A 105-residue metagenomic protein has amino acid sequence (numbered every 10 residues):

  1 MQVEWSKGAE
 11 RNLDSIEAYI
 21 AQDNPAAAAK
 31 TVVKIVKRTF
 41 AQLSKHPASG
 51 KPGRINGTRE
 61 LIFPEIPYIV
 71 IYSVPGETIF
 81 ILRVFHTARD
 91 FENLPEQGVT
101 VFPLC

Functional and structural regions predicted by a protein language model:
M1-V33: Arg/Lys-rich, positively charged N-terminal/basic patches that mediate binding to nucleic acids
K7, T31, K37-K45: Outer-membrane beta-barrel domain signature
L13, E17, V36-F40, E65: Short amphipathic alpha-helical/adjacent loop interface patches that line ligand and macromolecule-binding sites
I20, N24, L43-P47, A88: A general structural signal marking secondary-structure boundaries and capping sites
D23-N24, A28-T31, K51-T58, R83 (+1 more regions): Solvent-exposed interaction patches of small proteins and small membrane subunits
V36-K37, K45-I79: Basic/aromatic recognition patch in beta-strand/loop cores that engages polyanionic ligands
Y68-I69, S73-C105: Enriched for short, Lys/Arg-rich terminal
